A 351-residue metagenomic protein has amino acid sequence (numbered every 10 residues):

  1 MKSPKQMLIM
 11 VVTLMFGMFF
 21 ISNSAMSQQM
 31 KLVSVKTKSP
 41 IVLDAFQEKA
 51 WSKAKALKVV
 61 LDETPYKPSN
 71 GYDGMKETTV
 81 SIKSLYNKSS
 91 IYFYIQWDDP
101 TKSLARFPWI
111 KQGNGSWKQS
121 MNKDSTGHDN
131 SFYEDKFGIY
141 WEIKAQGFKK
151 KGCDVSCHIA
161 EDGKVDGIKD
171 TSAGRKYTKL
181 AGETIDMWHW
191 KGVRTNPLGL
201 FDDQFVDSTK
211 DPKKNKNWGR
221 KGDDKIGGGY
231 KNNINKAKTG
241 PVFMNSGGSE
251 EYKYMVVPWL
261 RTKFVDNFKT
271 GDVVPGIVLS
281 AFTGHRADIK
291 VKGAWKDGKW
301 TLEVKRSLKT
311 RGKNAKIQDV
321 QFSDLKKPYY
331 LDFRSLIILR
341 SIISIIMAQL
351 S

Functional and structural regions predicted by a protein language model:
M1-V12: Bacterial N-terminal signal peptides that target proteins for export
M10-F20: Bacterial N-terminal signal peptides
I21-S27: Sec/Tat signal peptide C-region and signal peptidase I cleavage site
Q28-S52, W109-F268, K296, R311-S351: Acidic/polar low-complexity flexible segments
D44-A45, S90-W97, W300-R306: Short, well-ordered beta-strand segments enriched in hydrophobic/aromatic residues
K49-K53, V80, N87-Y92, D98-A105 (+2 more regions): Primarily extracytoplasmic ectodomains and periplasmic/lumenal surface modules that are beta-strand-rich
V80-K83, I289-A294: Beta-strand-rich interaction surfaces with strong enrichment in secreted/lumenal proteins
H285-A287, L302-R311: A beta-strand/beta-hairpin structural motif
